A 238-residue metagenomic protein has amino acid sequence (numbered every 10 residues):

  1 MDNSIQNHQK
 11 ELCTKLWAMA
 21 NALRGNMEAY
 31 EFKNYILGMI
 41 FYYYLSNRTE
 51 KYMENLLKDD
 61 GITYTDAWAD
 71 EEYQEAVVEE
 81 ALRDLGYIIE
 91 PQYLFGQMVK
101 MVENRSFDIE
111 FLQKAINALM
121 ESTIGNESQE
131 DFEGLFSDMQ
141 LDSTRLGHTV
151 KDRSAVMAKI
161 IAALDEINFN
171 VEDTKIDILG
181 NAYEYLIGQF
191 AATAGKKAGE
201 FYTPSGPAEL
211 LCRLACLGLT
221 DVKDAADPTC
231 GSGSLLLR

Functional and structural regions predicted by a protein language model:
M1-D221: Non-catalytic, mostly N-terminal accessory regions of nucleic-acid modification and defense proteins
T203, T229-S232: Ser/Thr-centric signal marking residues that sit in or immediately flank functional binding/regulatory motifs
D221-T229: Conserved class I S-adenosyl-L-methionine
S232-R238: Conserved SAM-binding loop of SAM-dependent methyltransferases across substrates and taxa, primarily the Class I
